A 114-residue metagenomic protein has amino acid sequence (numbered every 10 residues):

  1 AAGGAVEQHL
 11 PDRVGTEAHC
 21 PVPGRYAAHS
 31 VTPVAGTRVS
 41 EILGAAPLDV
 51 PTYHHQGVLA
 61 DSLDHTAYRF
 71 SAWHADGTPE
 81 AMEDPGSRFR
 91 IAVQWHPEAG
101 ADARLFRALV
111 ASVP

Functional and structural regions predicted by a protein language model:
A1-A5, P11: Catalytic nucleophile loop
P11-P114: Amide-donor transfer/coupling interface in amidating biosynthetic enzymes
